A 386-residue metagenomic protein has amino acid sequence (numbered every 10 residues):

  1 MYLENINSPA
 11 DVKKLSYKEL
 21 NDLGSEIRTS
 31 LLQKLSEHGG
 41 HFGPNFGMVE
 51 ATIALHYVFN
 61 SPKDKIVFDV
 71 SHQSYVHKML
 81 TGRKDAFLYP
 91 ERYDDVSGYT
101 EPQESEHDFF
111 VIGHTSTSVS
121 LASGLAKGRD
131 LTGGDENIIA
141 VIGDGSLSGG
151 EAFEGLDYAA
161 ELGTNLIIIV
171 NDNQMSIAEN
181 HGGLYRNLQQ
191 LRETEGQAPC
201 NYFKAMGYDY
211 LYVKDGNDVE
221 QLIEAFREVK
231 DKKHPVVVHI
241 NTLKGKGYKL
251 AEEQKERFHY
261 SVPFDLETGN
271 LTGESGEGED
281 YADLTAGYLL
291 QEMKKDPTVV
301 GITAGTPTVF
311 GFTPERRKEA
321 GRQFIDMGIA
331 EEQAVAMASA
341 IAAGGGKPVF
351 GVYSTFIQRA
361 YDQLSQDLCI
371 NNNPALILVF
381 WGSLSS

Functional and structural regions predicted by a protein language model:
M1-T81, Y202-A205, Y210-V219, V229 (+1 more regions): N-terminal amphipathic, basic-rich helices that act as targeting or association modules
Y2-S8, S30-K34, V96-D108, I138 (+4 more regions): Gly-rich Lys/Arg/Thr-decorated short loops/hinges at beta-loop-alpha junctions or inter-strand turns that position
E19, G24, R28-L31, G40-G47 (+6 more regions): Cofactor-pocket helix-loop regions in the catalytic cores of large enzyme subunits
H41-L162, V299, T303-A304, T313-P314: Cofactor-binding active-site loop characterized by glycine-rich and histidine/acidic residues
K65, Y248-Q358, Q363-N373: Non-catalytic terminal/interface segments that mediate subunit docking, oligomerization, and allosteric communication
V70-Y75, I142-G149, V170-S176, G216-N217 (+5 more regions): Acidic, glycine-rich active-site loops and adjacent beta-strand->loop/helix elements that engage anionic groups
Q73, D108-G278, A282-G287: Glycine-rich ThDP/TPP pyrophosphate-binding loop and its adjacent helix/strand module within ThDP-dependent enzymes
K84-T100, A160-A178, C369-G382: A glycine-rich helix N-cap at a beta->alpha junction
